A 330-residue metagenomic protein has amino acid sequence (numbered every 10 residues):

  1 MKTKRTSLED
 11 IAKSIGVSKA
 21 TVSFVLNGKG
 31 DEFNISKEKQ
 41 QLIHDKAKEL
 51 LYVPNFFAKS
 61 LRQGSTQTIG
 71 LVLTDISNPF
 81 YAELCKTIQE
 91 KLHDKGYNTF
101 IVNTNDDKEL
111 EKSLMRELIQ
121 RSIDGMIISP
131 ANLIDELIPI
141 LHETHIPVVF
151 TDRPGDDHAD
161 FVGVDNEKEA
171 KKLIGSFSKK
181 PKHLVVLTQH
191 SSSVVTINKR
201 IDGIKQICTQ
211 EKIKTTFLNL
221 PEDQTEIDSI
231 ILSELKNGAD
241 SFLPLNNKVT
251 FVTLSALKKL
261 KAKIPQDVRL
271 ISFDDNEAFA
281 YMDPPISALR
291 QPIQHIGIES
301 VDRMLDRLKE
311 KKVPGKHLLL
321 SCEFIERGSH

Functional and structural regions predicted by a protein language model:
M1-S65: N-terminal helix-turn-helix DNA-binding module of bacterial transcription factors
K2-S7, A47-F80, L84-K86, K95 (+2 more regions): N-terminal helix-turn-helix/winged-helix DNA-binding helices and compositionally similar short basic alpha-helical
F80-D94, E169-K172, V195-I213, V252 (+2 more regions): Short, solvent-exposed amphipathic alpha-helices that sit in or adjacent to ligand/effector-binding or catalytic
T99-N103, G155-S176, M282-Q294, I298 (+1 more regions): Short beta-strand elements at the ligand-binding edges of bilobed clamshell
S129-K172, H183, K248, D274-I286: Flexible loop/hinge segments that line or gate small-molecule binding clefts
V162-V186, D202, T225-L232, T250 (+1 more regions): Hydrophobic alpha-helical segments within soluble ligand-binding/sensing domains
L173-I213, K316-S329: An alpha-beta-alpha
L232-H330: Flexible loop/turn connectors
